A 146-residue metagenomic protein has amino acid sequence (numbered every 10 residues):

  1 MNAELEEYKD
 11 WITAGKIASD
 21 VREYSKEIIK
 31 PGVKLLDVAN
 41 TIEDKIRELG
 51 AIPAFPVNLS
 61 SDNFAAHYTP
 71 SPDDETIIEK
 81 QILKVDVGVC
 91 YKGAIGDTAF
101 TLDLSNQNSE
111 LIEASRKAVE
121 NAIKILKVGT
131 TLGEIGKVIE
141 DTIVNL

Functional and structural regions predicted by a protein language model:
M1-L146: Active-site neighborhoods and metal-handling regions in enzymes and metal-associated proteins
